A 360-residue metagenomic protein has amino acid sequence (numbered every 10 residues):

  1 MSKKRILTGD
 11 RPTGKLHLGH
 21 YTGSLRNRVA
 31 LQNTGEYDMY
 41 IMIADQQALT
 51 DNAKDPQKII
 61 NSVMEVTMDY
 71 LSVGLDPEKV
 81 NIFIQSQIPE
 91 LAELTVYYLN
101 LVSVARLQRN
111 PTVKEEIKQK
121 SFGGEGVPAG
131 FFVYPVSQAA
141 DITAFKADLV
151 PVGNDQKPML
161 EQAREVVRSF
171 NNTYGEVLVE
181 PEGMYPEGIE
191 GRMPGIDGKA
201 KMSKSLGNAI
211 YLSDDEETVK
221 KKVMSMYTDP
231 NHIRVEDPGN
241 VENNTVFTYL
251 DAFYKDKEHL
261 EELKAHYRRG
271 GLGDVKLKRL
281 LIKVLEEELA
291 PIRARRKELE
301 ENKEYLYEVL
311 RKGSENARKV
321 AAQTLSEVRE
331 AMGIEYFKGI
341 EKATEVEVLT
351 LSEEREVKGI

Functional and structural regions predicted by a protein language model:
S2-A140, E287, K297: N-terminal Rossmann-like or analogous alpha/beta NTP/dinucleotide-binding catalytic cores that position adenine
T8-D10, I84, K146, D197 (+2 more regions): Pocket-edge structural micro-motifs
R11, Q47-A48, F145-V150, G207 (+1 more regions): A broad detector of the eukaryotic-type serine/threonine protein kinase catalytic domain
L16-T22, Y40, K54-I59, E78 (+6 more regions): Structured ligand/cofactor/substrate-binding pocket environments in proteins
Y70, D155, K199: Conserved RecA-like P-loop NTPase ATPase core
A92, E161, K221: Alpha-helical elements of the RecA-like P-loop NTPase motor core of helicases
R109-T112, A147, K204-S205: A short secondary-structure junction signal
R164-I360: Conserved nucleotide- and phosphate/pyrophosphate-binding catalytic cores in adenylate/nucleotidyl-handling enzymes
